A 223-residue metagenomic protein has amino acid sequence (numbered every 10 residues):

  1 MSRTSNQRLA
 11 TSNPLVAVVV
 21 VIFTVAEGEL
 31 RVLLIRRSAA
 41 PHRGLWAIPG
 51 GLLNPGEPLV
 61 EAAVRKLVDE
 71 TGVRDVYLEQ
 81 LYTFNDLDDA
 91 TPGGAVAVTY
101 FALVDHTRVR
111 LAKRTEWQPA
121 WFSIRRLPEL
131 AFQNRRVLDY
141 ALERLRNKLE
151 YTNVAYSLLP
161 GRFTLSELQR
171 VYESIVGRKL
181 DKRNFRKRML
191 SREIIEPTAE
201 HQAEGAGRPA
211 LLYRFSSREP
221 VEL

Functional and structural regions predicted by a protein language model:
M1-S5: Short Pro/Gly-enriched beta-strand edge/turn motifs at strand-loop
Q7-W46: N-terminal strand-loop-strand
P14-V18, R31, V60-V64, V68-L111 (+3 more regions): Active-site segment of metal-dependent pyrophosphate-handling enzymes, primarily the Nudix hydrolase catalytic core
I48-G56, S157: Short histidine-centered catalytic/ligand-binding loop motif
T99-F101, L111-L145, L149, L158-S166 (+2 more regions): NUDIX/MutT-family hydrolases
R170-K179: Short helix-coil junctions and helix-kink-helix linkers
P197-L223: Long, intrinsically disordered, low-complexity Ser/Thr/Pro-rich regulatory/activation regions of nuclear proteins
